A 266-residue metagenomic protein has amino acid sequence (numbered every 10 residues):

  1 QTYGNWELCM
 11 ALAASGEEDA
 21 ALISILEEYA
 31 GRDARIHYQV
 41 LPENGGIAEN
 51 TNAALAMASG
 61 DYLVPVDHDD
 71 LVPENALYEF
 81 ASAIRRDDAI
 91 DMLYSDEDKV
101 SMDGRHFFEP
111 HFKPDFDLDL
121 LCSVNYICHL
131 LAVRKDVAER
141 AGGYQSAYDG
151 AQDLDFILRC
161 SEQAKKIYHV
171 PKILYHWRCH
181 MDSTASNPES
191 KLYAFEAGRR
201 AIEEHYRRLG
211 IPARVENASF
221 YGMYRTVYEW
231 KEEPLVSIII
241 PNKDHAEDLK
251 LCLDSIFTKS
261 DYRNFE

Functional and structural regions predicted by a protein language model:
Y3-V40, F257-E266: Acidic donor-binding segment of Leloir-type glycosyltransferases
E7, D155, P234-I239, E266: Cell-envelope/extracellular polymer assembly enzymes that use nucleotide-activated donors
L41-A58: Glycine-rich, basic loop-to-helix element that forms the pyrophosphate-binding segment of sugar-nucleotide handling
A48, A56, V100, H106-D136 (+1 more regions): A recurrent flexible, glycine/aromatic-enriched loop bordering the glycosyltransferase active site that acts as
L63: Short aromatic/hydrophobic "clamp" motif used to bind/position activated sugar donors
N75-F107: Conserved donor NDP-sugar-binding/catalytic core segment of glycosyltransferases
S146-Y148, L158-H176, A201-N217: Catalytic donor-sugar/metal-binding loop of nucleotide-sugar-dependent glycosyltransferases
E203, R207-T258: N-proximal low-complexity "stem/linker" segments adjacent to membrane-targeting elements
